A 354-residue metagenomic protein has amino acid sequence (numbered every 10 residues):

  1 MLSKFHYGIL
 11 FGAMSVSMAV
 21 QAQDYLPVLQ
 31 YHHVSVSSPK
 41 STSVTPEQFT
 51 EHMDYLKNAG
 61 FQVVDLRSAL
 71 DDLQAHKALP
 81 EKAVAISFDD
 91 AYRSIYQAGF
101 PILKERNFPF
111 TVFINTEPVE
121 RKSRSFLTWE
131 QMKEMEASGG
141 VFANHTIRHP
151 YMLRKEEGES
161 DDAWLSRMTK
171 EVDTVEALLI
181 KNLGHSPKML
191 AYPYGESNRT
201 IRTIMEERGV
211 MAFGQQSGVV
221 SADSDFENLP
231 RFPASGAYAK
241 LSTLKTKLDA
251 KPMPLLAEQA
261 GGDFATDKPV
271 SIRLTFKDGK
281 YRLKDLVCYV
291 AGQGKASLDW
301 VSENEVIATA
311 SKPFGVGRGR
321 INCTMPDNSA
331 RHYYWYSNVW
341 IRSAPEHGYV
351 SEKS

Functional and structural regions predicted by a protein language model:
M1-H6: Positively charged n-region of N-terminal signal peptides that target proteins for export
Y7-S17: Bacterial N-terminal signal peptides
M14, V20-V84, A250-E258, A308 (+1 more regions): N-terminal pre-catalytic segment of deacetylase/amide-hydrolase enzymes
D24-P39, A59, P80-V84, Y92-S94 (+2 more regions): Metal-dependent polysaccharide deacetylase catalytic core of the NodB/CE4 family, i.e., the active-site-bearing domain
F113-I114, P118, H185-S186, E196-T243 (+1 more regions): His/Asp/Glu-enriched short active-site or ligand-binding loop at hydrolase and phosphoryl-transfer sites
P254-S354: Beta-strand-enriched, solvent-exposed domains that form extended recognition/catalytic surfaces
